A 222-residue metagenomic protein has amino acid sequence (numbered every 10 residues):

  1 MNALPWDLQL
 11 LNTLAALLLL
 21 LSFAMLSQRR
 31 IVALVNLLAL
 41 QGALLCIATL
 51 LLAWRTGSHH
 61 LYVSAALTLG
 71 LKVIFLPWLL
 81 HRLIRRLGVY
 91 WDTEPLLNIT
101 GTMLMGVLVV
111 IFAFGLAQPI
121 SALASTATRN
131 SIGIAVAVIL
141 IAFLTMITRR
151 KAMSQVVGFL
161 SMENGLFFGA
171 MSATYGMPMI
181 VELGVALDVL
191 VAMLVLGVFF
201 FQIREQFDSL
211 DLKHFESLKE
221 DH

Functional and structural regions predicted by a protein language model:
M1-H222: Alpha-helical transmembrane segments of multi-pass membrane proteins predominantly involved in bioenergetics
